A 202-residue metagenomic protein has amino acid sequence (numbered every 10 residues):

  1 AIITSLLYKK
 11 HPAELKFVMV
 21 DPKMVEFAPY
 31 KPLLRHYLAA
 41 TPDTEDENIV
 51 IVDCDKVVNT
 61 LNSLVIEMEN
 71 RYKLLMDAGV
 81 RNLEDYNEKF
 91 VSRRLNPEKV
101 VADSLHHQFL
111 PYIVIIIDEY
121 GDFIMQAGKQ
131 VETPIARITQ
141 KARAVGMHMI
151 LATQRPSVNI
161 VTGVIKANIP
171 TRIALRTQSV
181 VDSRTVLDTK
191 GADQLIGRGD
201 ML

Functional and structural regions predicted by a protein language model:
A1-R81, L110-T177, V181-L195, D200-L202: P-loop NTPase catalytic phosphate-binding loop
L74-Q108: P-loop NTPase nucleotide-binding/switch module
